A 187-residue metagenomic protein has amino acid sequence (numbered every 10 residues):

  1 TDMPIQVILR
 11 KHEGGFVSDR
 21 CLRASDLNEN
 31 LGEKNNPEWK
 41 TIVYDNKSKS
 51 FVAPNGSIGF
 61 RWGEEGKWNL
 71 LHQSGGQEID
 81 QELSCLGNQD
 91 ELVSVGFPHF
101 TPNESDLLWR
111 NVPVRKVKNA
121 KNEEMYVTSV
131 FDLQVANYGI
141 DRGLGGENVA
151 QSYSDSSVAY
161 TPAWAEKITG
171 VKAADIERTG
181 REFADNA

Functional and structural regions predicted by a protein language model:
T1-N186: Long, well-ordered, tryptophan-enriched scaffold segments
